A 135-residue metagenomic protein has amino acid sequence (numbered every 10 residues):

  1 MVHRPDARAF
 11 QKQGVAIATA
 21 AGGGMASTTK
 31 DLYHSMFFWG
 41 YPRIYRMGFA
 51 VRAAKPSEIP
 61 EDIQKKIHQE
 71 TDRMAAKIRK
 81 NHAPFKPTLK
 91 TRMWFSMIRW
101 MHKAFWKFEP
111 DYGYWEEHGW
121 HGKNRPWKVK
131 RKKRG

Functional and structural regions predicted by a protein language model:
M1-G48, W115-H121, R125-P126: Helix-loop-strand module that forms the ligand-binding subsite of alpha/beta enzymes
R43-G135: Glycine-rich phosphate/pyrophosphate-binding loop and the adjoining helix
